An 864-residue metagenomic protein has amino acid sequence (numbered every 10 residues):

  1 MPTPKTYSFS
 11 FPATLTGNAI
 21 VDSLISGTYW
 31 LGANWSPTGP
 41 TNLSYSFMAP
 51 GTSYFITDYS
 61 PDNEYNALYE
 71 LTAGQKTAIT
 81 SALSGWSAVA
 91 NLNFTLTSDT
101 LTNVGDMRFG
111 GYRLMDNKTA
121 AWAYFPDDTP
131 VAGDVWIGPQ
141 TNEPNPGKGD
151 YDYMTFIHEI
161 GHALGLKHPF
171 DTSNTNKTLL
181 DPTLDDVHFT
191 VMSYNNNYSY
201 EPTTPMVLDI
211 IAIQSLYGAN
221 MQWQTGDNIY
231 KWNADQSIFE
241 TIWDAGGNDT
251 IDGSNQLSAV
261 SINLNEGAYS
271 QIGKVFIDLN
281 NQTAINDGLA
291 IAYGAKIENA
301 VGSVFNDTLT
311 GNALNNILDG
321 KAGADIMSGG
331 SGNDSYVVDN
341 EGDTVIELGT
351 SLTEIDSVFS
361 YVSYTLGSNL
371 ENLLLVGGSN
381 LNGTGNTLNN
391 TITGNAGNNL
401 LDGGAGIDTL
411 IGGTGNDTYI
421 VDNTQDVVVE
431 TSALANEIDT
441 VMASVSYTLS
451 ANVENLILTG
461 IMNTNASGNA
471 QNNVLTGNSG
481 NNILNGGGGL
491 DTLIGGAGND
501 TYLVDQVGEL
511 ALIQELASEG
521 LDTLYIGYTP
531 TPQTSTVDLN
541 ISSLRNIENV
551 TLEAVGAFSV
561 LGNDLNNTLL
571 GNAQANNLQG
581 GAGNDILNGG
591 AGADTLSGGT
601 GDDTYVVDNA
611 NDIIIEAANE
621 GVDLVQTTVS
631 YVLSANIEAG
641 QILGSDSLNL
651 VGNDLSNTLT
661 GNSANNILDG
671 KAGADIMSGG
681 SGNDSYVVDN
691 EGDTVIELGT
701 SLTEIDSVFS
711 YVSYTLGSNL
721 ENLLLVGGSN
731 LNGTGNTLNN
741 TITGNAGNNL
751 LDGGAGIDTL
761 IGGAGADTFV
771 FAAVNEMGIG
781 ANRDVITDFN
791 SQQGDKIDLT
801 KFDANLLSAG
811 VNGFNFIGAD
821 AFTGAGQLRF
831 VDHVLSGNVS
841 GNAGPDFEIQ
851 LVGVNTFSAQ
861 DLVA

Functional and structural regions predicted by a protein language model:
M1-V301: Zinc-dependent metalloendopeptidases
L101-G110, K167-H168, T172-F189, S199-P202 (+9 more regions): Acidic glycine/aspartate-rich repeat arrays in secreted/surface proteins
N117, T129, G165-T172, N220-T225 (+6 more regions): Proline-centered turn/helix-capping motifs that create local helix->coil transitions or kinks
P144-M154, N174-D186, N195-L208, K231-D244 (+13 more regions): Acidic, glycine-rich calcium-binding repeat modules characteristic of RTX/beta-roll and related beta-solenoid repeat
A245-G247, S254-Q256, S303, G367 (+10 more regions): Short glycine/proline-centered coil/turn motifs in the loop regions of extracellular beta-sandwich domains
G294-F305, E371-L374, N390, E454 (+10 more regions): Parallel beta-helix/beta-solenoid
L374-N380, I457-T464, P532-T534, T551-V555 (+2 more regions): Short, solvent-exposed loop/edge segments of extracellular or virion-exposed proteins
